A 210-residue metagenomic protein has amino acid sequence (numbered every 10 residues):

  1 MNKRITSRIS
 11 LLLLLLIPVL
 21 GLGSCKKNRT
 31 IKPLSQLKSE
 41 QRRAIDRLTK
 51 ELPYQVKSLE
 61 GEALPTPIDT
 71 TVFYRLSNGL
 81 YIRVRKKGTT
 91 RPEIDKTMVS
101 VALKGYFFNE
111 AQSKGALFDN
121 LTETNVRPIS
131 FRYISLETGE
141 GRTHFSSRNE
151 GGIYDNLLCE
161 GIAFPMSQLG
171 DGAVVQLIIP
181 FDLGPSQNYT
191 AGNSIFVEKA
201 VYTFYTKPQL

Functional and structural regions predicted by a protein language model:
M1-K26: Sec-dependent bacterial lipoprotein signal peptides
I5, C25-L210: Cross-family detector of peptidyl-prolyl cis-trans isomerase
